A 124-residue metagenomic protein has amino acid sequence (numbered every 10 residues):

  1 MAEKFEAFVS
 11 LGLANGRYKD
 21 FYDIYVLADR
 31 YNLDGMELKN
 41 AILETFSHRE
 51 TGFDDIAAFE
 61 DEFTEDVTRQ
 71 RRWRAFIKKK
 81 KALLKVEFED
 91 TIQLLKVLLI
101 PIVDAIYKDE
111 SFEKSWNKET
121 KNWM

Functional and structural regions predicted by a protein language model:
M1-M124: Structured mid-to-C-terminal alpha-helical surface segments
